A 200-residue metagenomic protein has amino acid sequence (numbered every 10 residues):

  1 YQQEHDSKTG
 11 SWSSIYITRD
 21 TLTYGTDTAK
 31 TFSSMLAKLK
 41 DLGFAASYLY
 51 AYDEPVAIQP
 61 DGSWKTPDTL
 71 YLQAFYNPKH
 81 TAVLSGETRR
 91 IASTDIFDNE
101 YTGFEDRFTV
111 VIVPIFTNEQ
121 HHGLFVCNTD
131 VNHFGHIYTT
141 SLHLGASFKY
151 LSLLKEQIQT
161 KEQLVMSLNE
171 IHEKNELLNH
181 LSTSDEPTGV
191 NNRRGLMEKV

Functional and structural regions predicted by a protein language model:
Y1, T129-M166: Amphipathic alpha-helical "output/dimerization" segments
Y1-T26: Signal-transmission linkers at sensory-effector interfaces
E4-S7, S11, K149, E156 (+4 more regions): Signal-transducing coiled-coil linker
R19-D27, M35-F44: Short regulatory alpha-helical segment in sensory/regulatory domains of signaling proteins that mediates
A37, L49-E87: GAF sensory/regulatory domain recognition with acknowledged cross-activation on helical regulatory dimers
E100-G103, R107-F116, V126: A short, aliphatic-rich beta-strand micro-motif
I115-L124, H133-I137: Short hydrophobic/glycine-rich mini-motifs in sensory/regulatory modules that couple input to downstream signaling
N179-E198: Conserved nucleotide-binding and Mg2+-coordinating catalytic segments in signaling enzymes
